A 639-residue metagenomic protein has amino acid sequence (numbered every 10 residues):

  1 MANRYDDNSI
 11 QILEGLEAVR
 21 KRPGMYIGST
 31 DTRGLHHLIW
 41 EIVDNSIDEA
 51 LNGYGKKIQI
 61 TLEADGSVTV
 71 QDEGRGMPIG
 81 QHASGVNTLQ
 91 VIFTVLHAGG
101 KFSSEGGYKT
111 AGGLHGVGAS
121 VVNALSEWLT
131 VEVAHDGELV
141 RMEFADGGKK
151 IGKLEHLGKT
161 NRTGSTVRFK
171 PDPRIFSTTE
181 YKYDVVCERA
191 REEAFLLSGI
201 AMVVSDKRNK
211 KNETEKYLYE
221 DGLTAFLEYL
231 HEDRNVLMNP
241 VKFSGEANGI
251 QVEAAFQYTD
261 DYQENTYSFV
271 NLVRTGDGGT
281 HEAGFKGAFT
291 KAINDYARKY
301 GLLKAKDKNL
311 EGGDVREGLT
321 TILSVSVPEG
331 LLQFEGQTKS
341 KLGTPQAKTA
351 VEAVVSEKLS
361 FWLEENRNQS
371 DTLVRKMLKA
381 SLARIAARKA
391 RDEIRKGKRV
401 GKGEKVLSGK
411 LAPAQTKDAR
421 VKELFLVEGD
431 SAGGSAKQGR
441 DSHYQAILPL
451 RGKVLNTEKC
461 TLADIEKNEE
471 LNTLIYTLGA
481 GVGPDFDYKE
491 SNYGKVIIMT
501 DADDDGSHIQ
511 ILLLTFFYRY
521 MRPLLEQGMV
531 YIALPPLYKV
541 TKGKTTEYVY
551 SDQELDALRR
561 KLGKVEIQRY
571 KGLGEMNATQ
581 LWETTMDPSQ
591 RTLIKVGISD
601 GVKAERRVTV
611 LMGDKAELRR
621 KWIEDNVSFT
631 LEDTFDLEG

Functional and structural regions predicted by a protein language model:
M1-S9, L16, W40, D48-A50 (+12 more regions): GHKL-family ATPase ATP-binding module
K21-W40, K109: Conserved short strand/loop->alpha-helix "switch" segment adjacent to the catalytic nucleotide/phosphoryl-transfer site
Y26-R33, P78-S84, F176, G276-D277 (+2 more regions): Flexible beta-alpha connector loops of hexameric P-loop NTPases
D48-E49, G76-M77, D504-D505: Residues immediately C-terminal
N52-Y54, I79-H82, K437, I509: Conserved ATPase-coupling elements of RecA-like P-loop NTPase cores
I79-A98: Short conserved segment of the HATPase_c
L382-G403, D418-E423, G434, Q438-R440 (+2 more regions): C-terminal interaction appendages of subunits in large macromolecular complexes
